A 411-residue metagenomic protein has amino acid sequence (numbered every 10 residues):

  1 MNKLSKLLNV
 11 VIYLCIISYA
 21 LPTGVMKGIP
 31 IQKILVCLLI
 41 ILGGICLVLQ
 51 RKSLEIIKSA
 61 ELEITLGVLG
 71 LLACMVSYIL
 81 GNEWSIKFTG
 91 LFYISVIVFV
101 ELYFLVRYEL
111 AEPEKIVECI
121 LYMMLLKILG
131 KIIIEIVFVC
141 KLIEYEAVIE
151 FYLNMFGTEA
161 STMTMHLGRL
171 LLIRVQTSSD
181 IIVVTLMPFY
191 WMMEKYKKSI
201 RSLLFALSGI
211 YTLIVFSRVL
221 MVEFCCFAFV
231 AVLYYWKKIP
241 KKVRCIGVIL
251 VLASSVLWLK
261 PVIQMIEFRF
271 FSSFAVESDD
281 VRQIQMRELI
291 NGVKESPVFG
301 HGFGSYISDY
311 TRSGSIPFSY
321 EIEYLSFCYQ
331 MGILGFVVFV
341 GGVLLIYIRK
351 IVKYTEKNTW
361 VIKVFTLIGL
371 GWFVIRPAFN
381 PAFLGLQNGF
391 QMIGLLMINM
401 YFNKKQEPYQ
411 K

Functional and structural regions predicted by a protein language model:
M1-K52, L72-L80, F373-P377, G389: N-terminal signal-anchor transmembrane segment
N9-I16, R349-N380: Loop-to-helix entry and N-terminal half of a specific, functionally important transmembrane alpha helix in multi-pass
L62-L71, E83-I128, I132: Aromatic-anchored transmembrane helix interface
E118-Y145, L171-F216, M221-L233: Alpha-helical transmembrane segments of multi-pass inner-membrane proteins
I133-E135, Y235-S273, N291: A membrane-periplasm/extracellular boundary helix in multi-pass inner-membrane enzymes that assemble envelope glycans
P188, F365-R376, P381-K411: Transmembrane alpha-helices of multi-pass inner-membrane enzymes
L213, S217, S315-I351: A conserved mid-to-late transmembrane alpha helix and its immediate loop/hinge that forms the functional core
F271-M331, K353: Long extracytoplasmic/lumenal interhelical loops at the membrane interface of multi-pass membrane proteins
